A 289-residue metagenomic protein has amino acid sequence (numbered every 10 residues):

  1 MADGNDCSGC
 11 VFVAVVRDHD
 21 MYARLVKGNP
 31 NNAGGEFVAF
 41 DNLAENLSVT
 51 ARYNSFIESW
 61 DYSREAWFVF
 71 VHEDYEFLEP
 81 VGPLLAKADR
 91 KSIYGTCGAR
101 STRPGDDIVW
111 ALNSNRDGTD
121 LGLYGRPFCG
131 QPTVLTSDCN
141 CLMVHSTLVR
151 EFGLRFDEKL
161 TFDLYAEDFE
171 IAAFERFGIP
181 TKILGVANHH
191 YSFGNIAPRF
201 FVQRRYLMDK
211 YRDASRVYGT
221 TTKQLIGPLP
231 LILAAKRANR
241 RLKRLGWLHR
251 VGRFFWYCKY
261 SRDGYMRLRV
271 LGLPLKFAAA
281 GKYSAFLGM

Functional and structural regions predicted by a protein language model:
A2-N5, G9-C10, A14-A33: Short, well-formed alpha-helical segments that are part of the catalytic scaffolds of diverse glycosyltransferases
A44-Y53, I57, F77, F162-D163: A short, glycine-/small-residue-rich helix N-cap motif at loop->alpha-helix starts within glycosyltransferase
N54-W67: Active-site nucleotide-sugar/metal-binding loop of Leloir-type enzymes
E65-E76: Short beta-strand-to-loop acidic/aromatic patch adjacent to the donor-nucleotide binding site
L84-F152: Conserved catalytic core of nucleotide-sugar-dependent glycosyltransferases
T136-F152, E158-V186: A short, conserved alpha-helix in the catalytic core of glycosyltransferases
T181-K210, L225-G227: Active-site donor/metal-binding and catalytic loop motifs of nucleotide-sugar-dependent glycosylation enzymes
D213-M289: Terminal low-complexity segments of carbohydrate-biosynthetic enzymes
